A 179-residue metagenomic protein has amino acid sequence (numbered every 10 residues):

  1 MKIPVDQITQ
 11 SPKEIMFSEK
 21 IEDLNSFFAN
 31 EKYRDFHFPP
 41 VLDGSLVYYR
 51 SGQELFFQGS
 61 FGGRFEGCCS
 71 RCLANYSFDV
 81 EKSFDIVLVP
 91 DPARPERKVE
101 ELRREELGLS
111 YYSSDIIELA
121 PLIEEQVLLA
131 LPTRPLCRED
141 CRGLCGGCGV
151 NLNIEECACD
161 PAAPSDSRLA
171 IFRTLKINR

Functional and structural regions predicted by a protein language model:
M1-R179: Structured interface patches
